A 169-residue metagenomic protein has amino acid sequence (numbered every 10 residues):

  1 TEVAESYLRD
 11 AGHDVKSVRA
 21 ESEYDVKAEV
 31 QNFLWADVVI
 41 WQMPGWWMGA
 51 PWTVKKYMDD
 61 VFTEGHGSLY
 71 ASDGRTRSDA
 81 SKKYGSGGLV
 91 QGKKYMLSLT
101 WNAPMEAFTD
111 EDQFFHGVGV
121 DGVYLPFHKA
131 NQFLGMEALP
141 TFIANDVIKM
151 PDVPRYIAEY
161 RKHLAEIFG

Functional and structural regions predicted by a protein language model:
T1, R19-E23, K27-E29, F33: Long, hydrophobic N-terminal alpha-helical segment
T1-H13, P154, Y160-H163: N-terminal beta1-alpha1 ligand-phosphate binding loop
Y7, N32, A130: Hydrophobic/aromatic ligand-binding patch that stacks against planar heteroaromatic rings of cofactors or nucleotides
A11-Y24, F142-N145: A short beta-strand-loop structural module common to alpha/beta enzyme folds
K16-V18, I40, M96-S98, L139-F142: Hydrophobic/aromatic beta-strand patches that form the interior of the parallel beta-sheet core in alpha/beta enzyme
Y24, P104, M150: Flexible, glycine-rich phosphate/dinucleotide-binding loops and adjacent beta-alpha linkers at cofactor/substrate
K27-F127: Helix-loop-strand module that forms the ligand-binding subsite of alpha/beta enzymes
F114-G169: Glycine-rich phosphate/pyrophosphate-binding loop and the adjoining helix
